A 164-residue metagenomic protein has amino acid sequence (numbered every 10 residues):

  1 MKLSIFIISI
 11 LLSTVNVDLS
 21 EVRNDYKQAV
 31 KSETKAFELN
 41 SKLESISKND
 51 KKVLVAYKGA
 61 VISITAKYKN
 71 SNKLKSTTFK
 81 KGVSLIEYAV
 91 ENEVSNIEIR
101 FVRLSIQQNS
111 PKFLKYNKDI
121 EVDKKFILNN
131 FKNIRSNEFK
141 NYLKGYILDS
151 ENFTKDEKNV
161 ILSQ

Functional and structural regions predicted by a protein language model:
M1-V22: Bacterial Sec-dependent N-terminal signal peptides
T14, E44-N49, N92, L128-N133 (+1 more regions): Solenoid-like repeat scaffolds
V17-N24, N49-Y68, S95-N109, S136-F153: Amphipathic alpha-helical repeat scaffolds of TPR domains
Q28-S41, K75-V83, Y116-N117: Helix-turn-helix repeat elements of alpha-solenoid scaffolds
A29-V30, I64-K73, N109-L114: Short coil/turn linking the two alpha-helices of tandem helical-hairpin repeats
L39-K42, V55, T78, L85 (+2 more regions): Alpha-helical solenoid repeat scaffolds, predominantly canonical TPR units
N70, K112-D119, L148-N159: Alpha-helical linker/edge segments of TPR/alpha-solenoid repeat scaffolds and analogous pre-/post-domain helices
T77-N133: Surface-exposed, polar helix/loop patches in the mature regions of secreted/periplasmic/lumenal proteins that form
